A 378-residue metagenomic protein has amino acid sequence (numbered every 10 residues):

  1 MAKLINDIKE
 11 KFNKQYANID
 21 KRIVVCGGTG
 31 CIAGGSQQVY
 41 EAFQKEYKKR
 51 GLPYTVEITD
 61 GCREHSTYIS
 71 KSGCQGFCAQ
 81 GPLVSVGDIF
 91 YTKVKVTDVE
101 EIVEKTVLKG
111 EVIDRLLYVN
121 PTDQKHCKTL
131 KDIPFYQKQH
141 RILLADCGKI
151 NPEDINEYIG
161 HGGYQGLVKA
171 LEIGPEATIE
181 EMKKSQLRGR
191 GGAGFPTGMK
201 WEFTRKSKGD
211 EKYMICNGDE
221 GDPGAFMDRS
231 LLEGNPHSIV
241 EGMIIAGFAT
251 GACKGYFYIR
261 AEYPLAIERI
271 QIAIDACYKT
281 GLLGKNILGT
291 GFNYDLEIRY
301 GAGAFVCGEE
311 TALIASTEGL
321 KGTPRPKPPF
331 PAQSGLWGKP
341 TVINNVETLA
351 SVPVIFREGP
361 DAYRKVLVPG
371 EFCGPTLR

Functional and structural regions predicted by a protein language model:
M1-R378: Feature of Fe-S/electron-transfer and energy-metabolism proteins that preferentially highlights extended coupling
